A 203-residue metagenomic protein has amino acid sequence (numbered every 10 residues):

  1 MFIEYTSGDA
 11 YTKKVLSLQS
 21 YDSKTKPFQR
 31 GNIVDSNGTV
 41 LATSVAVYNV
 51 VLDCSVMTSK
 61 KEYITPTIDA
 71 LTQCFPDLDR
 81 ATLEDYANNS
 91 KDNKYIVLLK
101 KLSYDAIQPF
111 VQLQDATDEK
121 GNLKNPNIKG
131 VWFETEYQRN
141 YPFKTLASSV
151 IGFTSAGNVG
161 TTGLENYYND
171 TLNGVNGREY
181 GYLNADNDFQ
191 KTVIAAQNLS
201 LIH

Functional and structural regions predicted by a protein language model:
M1-I202: Periplasmic/cell-envelope proteins involved in peptidoglycan metabolism and beta-lactam response
